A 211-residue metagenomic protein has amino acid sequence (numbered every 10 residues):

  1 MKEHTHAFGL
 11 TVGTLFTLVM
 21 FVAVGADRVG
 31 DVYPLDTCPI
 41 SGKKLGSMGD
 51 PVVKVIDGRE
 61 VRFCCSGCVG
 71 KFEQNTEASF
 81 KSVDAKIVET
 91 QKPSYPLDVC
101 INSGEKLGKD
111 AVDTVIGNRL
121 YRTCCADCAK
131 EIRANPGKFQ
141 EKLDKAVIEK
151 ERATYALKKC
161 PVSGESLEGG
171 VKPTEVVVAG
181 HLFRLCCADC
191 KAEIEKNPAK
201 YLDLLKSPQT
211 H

Functional and structural regions predicted by a protein language model:
M1-F8: N-terminal secretory signal peptides that target proteins for export/translocation
H4, F21-H211: Intrinsically disordered, low-complexity terminal tails/loops enriched in metal-binding residues
G9-V22: Bacterial N-terminal signal peptides
